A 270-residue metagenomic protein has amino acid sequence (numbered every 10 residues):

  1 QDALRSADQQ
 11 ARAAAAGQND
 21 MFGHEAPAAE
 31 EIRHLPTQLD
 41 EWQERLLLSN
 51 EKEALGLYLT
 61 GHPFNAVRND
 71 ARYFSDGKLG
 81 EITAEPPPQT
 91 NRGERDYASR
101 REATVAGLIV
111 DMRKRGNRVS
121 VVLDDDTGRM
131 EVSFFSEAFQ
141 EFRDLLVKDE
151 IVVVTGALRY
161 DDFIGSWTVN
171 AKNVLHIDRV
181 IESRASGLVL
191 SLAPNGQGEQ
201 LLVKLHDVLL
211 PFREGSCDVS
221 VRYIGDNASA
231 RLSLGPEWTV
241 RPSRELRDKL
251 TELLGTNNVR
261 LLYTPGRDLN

Functional and structural regions predicted by a protein language model:
Q1-N270: Noncatalytic, beta-rich nucleic-acid-contacting surfaces in large DNA/RNA-processing enzymes
